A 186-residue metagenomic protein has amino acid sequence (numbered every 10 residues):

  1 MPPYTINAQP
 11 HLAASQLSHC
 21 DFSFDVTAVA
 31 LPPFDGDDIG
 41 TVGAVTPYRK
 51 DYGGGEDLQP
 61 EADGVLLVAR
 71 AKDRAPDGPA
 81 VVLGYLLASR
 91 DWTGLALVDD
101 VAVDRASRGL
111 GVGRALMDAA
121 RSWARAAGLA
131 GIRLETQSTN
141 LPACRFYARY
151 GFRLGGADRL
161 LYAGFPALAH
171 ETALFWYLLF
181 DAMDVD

Functional and structural regions predicted by a protein language model:
P2-V26, L129-C144: Generic detector of contiguous secondary-structure segments
P2-Y4, A130, Q137-C144, Y150-R153 (+1 more regions): C-terminal "cap" of GNAT-fold acetyltransferases
H11-D100, D104-R105, M117-A119, W123 (+2 more regions): Acetyl-CoA-dependent GNAT
H19, A30, T93, D99-V101 (+7 more regions): A generic "cationic amphipathic patch" detector
V103, G109-A126, R145-R149: Conserved acetyl-CoA-binding loop-helix of GNAT-fold acetyltransferases
R108-G109, L116, G131-I132, W176: A generic structural signal for short
